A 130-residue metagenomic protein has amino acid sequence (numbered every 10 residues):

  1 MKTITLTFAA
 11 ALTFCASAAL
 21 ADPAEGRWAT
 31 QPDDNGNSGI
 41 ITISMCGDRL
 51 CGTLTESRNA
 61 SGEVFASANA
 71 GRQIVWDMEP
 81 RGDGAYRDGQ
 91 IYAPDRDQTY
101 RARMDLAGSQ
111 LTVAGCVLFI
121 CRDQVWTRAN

Functional and structural regions predicted by a protein language model:
M1-T7: Positively charged n-region of N-terminal signal peptides that target proteins for export
T7-C15: Bacterial N-terminal signal peptides
S17-A21: Sec/Tat signal peptide C-region and signal peptidase I cleavage site
A24-E25, A29-Y100: Central antiparallel beta-sheet cores of small beta-barrel/beta-sandwich binding domains
S44-R49, D105-L111: Short, solvent-exposed coil/turn segments at beta-strand boundaries
P94, R101-M104, Q110-D123: Short, exposed beta-strand-loop hairpins at the edges of beta-sheets in extracellular/periplasmic proteins
A129-N130: Short, solvent-exposed mixed-charge patches
